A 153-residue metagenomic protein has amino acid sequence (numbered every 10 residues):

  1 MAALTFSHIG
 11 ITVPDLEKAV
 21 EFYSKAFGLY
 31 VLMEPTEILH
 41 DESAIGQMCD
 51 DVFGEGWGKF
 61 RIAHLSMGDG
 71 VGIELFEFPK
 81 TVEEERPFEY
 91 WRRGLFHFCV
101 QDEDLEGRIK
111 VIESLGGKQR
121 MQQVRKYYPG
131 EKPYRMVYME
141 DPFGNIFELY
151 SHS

Functional and structural regions predicted by a protein language model:
A2, I11, E34, I73 (+2 more regions): Vicinal oxygen chelate
L4-H8, F60, R93-H97, Y134: Short, solvent-exposed beta-strand edge segments and adjacent coil->beta transition regions
T12-G70, S114, G130: Core segments of cupin and vicinal oxygen chelate
L16, L95, L105: Hydrophobic pocket-lining residues within nucleotide cofactor-binding pockets
I38-D41, V82-E84, S153: Flexible, glycine-rich phosphate/dinucleotide-binding loops and adjacent beta-alpha linkers at cofactor/substrate
A44-M48, E83-E84, R125: A cross-kingdom feature marking solvent-exposed beta-strand/loop segments within repeated, beta-rich binding/scaffold
E77-T81: Acetyl-CoA-dependent GNAT
E89: Short, glycine-/aromatic-enriched active-site segment of Class I SAM-dependent methyltransferases
